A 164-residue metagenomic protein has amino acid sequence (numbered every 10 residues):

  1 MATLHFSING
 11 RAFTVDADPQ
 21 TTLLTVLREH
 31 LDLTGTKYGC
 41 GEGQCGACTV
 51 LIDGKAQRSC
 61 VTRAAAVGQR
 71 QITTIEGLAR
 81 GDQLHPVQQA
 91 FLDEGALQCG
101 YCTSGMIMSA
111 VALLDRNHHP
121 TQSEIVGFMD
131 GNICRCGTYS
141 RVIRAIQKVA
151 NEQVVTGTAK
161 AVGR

Functional and structural regions predicted by a protein language model:
M1-R164: Signature of N-terminal electron-transfer/Fe-S-associated modules in redox systems
